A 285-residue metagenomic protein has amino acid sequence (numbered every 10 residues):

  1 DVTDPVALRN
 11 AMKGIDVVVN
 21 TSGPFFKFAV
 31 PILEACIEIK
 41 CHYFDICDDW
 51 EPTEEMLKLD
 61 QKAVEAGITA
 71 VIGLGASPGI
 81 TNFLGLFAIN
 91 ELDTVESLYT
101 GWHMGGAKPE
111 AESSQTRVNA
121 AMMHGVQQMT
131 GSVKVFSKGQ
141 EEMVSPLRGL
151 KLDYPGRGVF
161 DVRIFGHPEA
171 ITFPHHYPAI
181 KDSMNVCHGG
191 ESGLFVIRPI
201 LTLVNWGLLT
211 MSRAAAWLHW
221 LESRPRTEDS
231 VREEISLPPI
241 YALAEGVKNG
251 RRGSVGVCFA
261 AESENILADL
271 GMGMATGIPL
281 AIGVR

Functional and structural regions predicted by a protein language model:
D1-V17, T21-K27: Conserved Rossmann-fold cofactor-binding substructure of NAD(P)-dependent oxidoreductases
V17, H42, T69: Residue-level detector of anion-binding/catalytic polar loops
P24, L33-E54: ADP-ribose/adenylate-binding Rossmann-like module
A29, I46-T69: Rossmann-fold NAD(P)-binding glycine/threonine-rich loop
C47-D48, I72-P78, M272-A275: Active-site nucleophile and cofactor-binding loops and adjacent substrate-binding regions of central metabolic enzymes
K62, A66-G106: Adenosine-phosphate binding glycine-rich loop
N90-R285: C-terminal catalytic/substrate-binding lobe primarily of soluble NAD(P)-dependent oxidoreductases
